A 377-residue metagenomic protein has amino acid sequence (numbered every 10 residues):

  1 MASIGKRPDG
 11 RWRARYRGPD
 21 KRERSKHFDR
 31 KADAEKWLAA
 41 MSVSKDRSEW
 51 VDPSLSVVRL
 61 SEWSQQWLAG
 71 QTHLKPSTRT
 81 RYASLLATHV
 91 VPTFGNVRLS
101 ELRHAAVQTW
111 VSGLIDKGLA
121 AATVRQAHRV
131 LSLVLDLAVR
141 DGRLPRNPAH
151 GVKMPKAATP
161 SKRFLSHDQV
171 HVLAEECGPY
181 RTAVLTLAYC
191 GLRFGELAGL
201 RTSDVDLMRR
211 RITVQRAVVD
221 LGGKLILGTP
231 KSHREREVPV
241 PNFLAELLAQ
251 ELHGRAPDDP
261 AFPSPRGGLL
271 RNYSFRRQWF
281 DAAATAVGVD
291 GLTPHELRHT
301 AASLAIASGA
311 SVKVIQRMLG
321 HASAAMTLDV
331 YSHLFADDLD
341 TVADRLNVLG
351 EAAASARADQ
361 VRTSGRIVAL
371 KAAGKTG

Functional and structural regions predicted by a protein language model:
A2-K6, G18, E23-D29, V57-V58 (+5 more regions): N-terminal core-binding DNA-recognition domain of tyrosine site-specific recombinases/integrases
A2-V57, P230-K231: Short, surface-exposed polybasic/aromatic micro-patch for ligand or macromolecular engagement
S3, R209, R216-L244, Q250 (+5 more regions): C-terminal secondary-structure termini that scaffold catalytic or DNA-interacting sites
G10, A121, R125-V130, R140 (+8 more regions): Basic, Lys/Arg- and aromatic-enriched nucleic-acid-binding interface segment
A14, V107, L131, L135 (+6 more regions): Short, basic/aromatic-rich helical patch in the C-terminal catalytic core of site-specific tyrosine
K31, K156, V205, V218 (+2 more regions): Catalytic-site neighborhood detector that most strongly recognizes the C-terminal catalytic loop/helix of tyrosine
D52-E62, S100, P145-R146, A157 (+4 more regions): Major-groove DNA-contacting interfaces characterized by cationic-aromatic clusters
K117, A121, V172-R181, C190 (+4 more regions): Short, basic (Lys/Arg/His-rich) helix/loop patches that form interaction surfaces in the mid-to-C-terminal regions
